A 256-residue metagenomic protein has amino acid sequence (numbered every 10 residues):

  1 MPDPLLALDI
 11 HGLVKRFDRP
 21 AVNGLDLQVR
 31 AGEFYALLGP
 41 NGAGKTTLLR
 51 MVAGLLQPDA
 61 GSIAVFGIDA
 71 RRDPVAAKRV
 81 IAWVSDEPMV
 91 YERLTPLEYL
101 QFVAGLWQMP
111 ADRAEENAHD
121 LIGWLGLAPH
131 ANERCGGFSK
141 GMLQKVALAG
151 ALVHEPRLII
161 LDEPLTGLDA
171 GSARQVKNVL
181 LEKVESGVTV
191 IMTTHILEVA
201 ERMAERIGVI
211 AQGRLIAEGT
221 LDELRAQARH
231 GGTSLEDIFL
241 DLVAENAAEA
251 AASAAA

Functional and structural regions predicted by a protein language model:
A53: Helix-to-loop junction immediately C-terminal to a conserved catalytic motif
G61-R72, A76-A77: Conserved ABC transporter NBD signature motif
Q101, G105, D112-H130: Conserved ABC ATPase "signature" region
V153-R157: A short, proline-enriched helix->beta-strand linker immediately N-terminal to the Walker B motif in ABC-type P-loop
I159-E163: Catalytic Walker B motif of ABC-type/P-loop ATPase nucleotide-binding domains
A173-S186: Helical segment within the ABC ATPase nucleotide-binding domain
E218-G219: ABC ATPase "signature
